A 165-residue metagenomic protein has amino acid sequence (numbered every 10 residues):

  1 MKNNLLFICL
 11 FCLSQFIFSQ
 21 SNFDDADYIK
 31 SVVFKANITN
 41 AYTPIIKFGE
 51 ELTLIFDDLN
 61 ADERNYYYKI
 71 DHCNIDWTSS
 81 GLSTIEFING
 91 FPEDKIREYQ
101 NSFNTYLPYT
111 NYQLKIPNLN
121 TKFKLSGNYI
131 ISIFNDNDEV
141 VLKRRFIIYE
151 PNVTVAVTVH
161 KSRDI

Functional and structural regions predicted by a protein language model:
M1-S21: Bacterial Sec-dependent N-terminal signal peptides
F23-A26, I148-I165: Low-complexity, Pro/Ser/Thr- and charge-rich linker/hinge segments at domain boundaries
D27-H72, I165: Contiguous beta-strand segments within globular domains
D62-F91: Extended low-complexity, serine/threonine- and proline-enriched intrinsically disordered segments
R64, I85-K95, S102-Y112: Extended, compositionally simple fibrous regions characteristic of intermediate-filament-like scaffolds
I75-W77, N120-T121, F134-L142: Short acidic/polar inter-strand loop motif in beta-rich domains
Q100, Y106-F134: Ligand-binding face of N-terminal immunoglobulin V-set domains in extracellular IgSF glycoproteins
N111-Q113, V141-R145: Well-ordered beta-strand positions in beta-sheet-rich domains
